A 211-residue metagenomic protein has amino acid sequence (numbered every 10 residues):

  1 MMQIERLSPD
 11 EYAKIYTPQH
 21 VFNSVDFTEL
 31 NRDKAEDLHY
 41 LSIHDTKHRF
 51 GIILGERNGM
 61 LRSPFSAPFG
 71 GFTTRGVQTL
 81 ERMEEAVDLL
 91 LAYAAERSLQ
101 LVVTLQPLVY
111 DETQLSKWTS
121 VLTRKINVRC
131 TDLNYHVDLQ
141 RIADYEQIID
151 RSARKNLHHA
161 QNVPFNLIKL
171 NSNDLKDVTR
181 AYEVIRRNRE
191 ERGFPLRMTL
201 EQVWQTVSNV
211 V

Functional and structural regions predicted by a protein language model:
M2-M60, Q106-V211: A conserved beta-strand-loop-helix scaffold within acyl/acetyltransferase catalytic domains
G59-N127: Acyl-donor binding region in acyl/amide transferases
